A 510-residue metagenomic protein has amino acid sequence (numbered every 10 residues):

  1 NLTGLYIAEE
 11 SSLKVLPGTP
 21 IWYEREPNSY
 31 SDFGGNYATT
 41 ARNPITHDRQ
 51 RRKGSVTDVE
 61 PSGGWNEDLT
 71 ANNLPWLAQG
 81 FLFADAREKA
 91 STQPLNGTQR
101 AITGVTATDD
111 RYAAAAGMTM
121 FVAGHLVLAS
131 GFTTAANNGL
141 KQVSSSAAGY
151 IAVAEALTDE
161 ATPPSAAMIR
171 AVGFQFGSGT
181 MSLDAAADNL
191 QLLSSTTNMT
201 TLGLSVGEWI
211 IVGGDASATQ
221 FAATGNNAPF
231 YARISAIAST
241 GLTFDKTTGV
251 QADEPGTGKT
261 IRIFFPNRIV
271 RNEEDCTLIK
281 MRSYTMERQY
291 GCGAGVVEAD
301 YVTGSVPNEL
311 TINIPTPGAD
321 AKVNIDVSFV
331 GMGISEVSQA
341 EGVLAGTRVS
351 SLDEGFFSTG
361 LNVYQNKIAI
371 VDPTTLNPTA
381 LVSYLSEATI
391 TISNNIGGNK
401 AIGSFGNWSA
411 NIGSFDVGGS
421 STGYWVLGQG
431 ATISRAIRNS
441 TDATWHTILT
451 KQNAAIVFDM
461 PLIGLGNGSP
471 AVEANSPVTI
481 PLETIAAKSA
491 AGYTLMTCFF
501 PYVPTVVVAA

Functional and structural regions predicted by a protein language model:
N1-A510: Signature of extracytoplasmic/envelope-associated structural regions
